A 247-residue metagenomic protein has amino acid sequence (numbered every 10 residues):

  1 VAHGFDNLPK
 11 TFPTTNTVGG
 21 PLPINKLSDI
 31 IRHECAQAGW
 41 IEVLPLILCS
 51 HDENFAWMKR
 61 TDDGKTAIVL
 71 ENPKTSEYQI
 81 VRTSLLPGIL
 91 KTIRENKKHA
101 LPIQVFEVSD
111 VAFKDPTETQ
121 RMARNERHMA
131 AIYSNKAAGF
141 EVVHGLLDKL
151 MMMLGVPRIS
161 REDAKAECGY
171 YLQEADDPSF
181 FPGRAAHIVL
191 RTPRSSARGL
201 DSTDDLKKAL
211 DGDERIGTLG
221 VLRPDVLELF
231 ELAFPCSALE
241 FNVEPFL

Functional and structural regions predicted by a protein language model:
V1-P193, G199-L247: Extended beta-strand-rich architecture
